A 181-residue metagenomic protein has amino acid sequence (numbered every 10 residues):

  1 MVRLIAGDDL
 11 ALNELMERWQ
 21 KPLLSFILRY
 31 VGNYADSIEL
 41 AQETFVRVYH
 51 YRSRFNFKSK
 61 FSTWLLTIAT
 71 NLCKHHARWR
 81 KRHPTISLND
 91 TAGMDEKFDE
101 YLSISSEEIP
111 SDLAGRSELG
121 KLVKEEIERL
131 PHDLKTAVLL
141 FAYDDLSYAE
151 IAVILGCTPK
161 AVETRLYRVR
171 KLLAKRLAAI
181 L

Functional and structural regions predicted by a protein language model:
I5-E14, L24-E43, P159, A179-L181: Short, charged helix-capping/linker segments at alpha-helix termini
M16-E17, L28, F141-Y143: Short amphipathic helical patch at the helix-1/turn junction of helix-turn-helix
S25, E39-V46, H50, S59-N71: Structural recognition of an alpha-helix C-terminal capping motif at a helix-to-coil junction
I27, R78-K81, K135, R165-L181: Short, Lys/Arg-enriched C-terminal cap helix and immediately downstream tail that follows
H50-F57, T67-L88: Arg/Lys-rich amphipathic alpha helix in sigma70-family domain 2
A77-Y101, A114: Short, basic/polar amphipathic helix motif occurring as a linker/hinge flanking DNA-binding modules in transcription
D95-E125: Acidic, proline/glycine-rich intrinsically disordered inter-domain spacer in sigma factors
K121-A161: Helix-turn-helix DNA-binding module
